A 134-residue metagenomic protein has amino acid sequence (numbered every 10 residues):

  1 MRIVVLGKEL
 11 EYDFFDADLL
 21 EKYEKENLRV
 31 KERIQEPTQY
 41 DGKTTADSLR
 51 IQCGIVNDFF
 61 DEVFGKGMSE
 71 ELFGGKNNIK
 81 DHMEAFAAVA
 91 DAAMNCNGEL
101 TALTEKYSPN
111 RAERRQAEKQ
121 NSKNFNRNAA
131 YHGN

Functional and structural regions predicted by a protein language model:
M1-A46: Short N-terminal mixed-charge amphipathic segments
R2, R29, R33, R50 (+2 more regions): Arginine residue identity/basic-tract feature
T38-D47, E71-I79: Short, surface-exposed loop/turn segments at secondary-structure junctions
Q52-N57: Short amphipathic alpha-helical coiled-coil/interface segments
G65-K66: Short acidic, glycine/tyrosine-flanked loop/strand segments centered on an H-E-D-like triad
E70-N134: C-terminal charged interaction modules
